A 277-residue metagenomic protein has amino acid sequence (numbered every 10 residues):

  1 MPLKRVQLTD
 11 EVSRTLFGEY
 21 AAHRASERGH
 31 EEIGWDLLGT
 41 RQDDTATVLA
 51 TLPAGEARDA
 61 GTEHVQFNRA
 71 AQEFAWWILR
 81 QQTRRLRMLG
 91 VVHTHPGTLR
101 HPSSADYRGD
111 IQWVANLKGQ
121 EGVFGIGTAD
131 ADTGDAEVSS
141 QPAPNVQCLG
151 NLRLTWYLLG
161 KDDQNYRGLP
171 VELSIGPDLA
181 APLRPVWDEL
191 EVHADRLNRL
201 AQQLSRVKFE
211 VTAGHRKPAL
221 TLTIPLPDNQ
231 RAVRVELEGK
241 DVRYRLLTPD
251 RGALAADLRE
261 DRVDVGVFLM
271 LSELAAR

Functional and structural regions predicted by a protein language model:
M1-L89, P96-W187, L247-P249: Conserved beta-strand-loop surface patch within small alpha/beta domains used for substrate/adaptor or ligand engagement
Q7, E11, P185-D195, L258 (+1 more regions): Alpha-helix boundary/N-cap detector
H30, R84, L117-K118, G214-R216 (+2 more regions): Intrinsically disordered, low-complexity regulatory regions enriched in Ser/Pro/Gly/Thr and acidic residues
G34-W35, L222-I224, R231-L237: Canonical SH2 domain fold
H101, D110-G119, L220, L226-D228 (+1 more regions): An exposure/low-complexity boundary signal
T133-D135, D228-V233, R251-D257: Short, surface-exposed beta-strand/loop "edge" segments at domain boundaries and coil↔beta transitions
A181-P227: Negatively charged, low-complexity tracts enriched in Asp/Glu with abundant Ser/Thr
L200-L204, R216-P218, L222-I224, G239-R277: Glycine-centered motif in EGF-like
